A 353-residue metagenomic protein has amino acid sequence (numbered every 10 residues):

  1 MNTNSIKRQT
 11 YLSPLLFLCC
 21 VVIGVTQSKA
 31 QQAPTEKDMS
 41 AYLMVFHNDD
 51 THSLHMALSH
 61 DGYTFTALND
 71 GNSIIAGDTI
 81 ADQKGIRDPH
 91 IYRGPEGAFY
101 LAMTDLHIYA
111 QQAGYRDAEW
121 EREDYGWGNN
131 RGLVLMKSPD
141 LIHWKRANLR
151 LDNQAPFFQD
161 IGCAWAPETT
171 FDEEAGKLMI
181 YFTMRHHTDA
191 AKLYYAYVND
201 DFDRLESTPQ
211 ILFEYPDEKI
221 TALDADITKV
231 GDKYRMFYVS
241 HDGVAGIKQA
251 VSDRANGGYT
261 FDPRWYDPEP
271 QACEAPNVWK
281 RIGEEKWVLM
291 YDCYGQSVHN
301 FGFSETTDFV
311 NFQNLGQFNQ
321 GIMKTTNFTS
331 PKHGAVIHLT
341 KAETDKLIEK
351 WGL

Functional and structural regions predicted by a protein language model:
M1-P34: Bacterial Sec-dependent N-terminal signal peptides
Q31-L353: Carbohydrate-active catalytic/glycan-binding domains of CAZyme proteins, especially the secreted or lumenal ectodomains
